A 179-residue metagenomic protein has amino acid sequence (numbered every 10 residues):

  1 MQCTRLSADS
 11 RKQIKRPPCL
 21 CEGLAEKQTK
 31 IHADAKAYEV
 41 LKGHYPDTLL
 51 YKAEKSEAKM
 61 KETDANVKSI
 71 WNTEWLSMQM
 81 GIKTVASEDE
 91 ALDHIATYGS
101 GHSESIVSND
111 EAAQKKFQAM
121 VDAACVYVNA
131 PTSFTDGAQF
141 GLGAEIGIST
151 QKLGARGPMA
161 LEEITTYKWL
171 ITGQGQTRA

Functional and structural regions predicted by a protein language model:
M1-S7: Active-site PLP-lysine loop of aminotransferase-like
T4, Q79, E145: Broad gene-expression machinery/nucleic-acid interaction feature
S7-S10, G154: Hydrophobic alpha-helical scaffolding
R11, K15-P131: NAD(P)-dependent aldehyde/semialdehyde dehydrogenase
E54-K59, N109-A179: C-terminal segments
